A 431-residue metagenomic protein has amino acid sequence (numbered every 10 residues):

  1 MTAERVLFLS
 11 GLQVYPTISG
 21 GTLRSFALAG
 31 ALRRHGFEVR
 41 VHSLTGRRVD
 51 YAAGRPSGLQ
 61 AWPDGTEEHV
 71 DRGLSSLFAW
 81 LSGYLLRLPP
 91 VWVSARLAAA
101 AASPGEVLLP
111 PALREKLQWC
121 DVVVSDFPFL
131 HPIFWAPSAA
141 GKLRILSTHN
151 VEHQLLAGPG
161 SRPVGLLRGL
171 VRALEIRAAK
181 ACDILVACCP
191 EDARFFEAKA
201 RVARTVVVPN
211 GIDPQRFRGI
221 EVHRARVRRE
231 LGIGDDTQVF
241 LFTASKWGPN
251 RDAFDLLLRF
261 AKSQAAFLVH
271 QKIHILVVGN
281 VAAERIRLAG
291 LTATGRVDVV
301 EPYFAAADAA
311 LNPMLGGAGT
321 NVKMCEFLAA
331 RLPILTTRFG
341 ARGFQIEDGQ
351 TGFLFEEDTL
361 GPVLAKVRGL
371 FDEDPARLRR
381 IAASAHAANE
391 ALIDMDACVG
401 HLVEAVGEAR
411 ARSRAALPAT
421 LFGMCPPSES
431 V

Functional and structural regions predicted by a protein language model:
V41-A112: A conserved catalytic-core segment of Leloir-type glycosyltransferases
P110-E115, E152, G165-L185: Membrane-proximal helix-turn-helix segments that form the acceptor-binding/catalytic region of lipid-linked
V122-V124, P137-A157: Active-site proximal beta-strand in glycosyltransferases
D183, P302-G319, A330-P333: Acidic donor-binding loop of glycosyltransferase active sites
G211-A293, V297-E301, A305: Conserved catalytic-core segment of nucleotide-activated headgroup transferases in glycan assembly
K323-E326, P333-T337: Short hydrophobic beta-strand element within catalytic cores of glycosyltransferases and related nucleotide-activated
D348-G349, F353-L360, R368-P375: Conserved acidic donor-binding segment of nucleotide-sugar-dependent glycosyltransferases
P375-G407, A411-S413: A charged, aromatic-enriched C-terminal amphipathic alpha-helix characteristic of glycosyltransferases across folds
